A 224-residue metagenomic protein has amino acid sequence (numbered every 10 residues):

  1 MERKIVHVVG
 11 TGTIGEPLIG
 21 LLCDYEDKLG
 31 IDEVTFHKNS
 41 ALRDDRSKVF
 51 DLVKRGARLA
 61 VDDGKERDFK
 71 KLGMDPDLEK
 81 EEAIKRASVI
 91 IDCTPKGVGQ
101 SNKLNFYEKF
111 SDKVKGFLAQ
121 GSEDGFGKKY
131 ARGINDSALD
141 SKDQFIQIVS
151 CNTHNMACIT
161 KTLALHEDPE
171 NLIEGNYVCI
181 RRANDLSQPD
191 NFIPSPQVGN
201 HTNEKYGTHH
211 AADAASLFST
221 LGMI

Functional and structural regions predicted by a protein language model:
E2-R182: N-terminal Rossmann-like NAD(P) cofactor-binding subdomain of oxidoreductases, focused on the glycine-rich
P169-I224: C-terminal substrate-binding/catalytic lobe of Rossmann-fold NAD(P)-dependent dehydrogenases
